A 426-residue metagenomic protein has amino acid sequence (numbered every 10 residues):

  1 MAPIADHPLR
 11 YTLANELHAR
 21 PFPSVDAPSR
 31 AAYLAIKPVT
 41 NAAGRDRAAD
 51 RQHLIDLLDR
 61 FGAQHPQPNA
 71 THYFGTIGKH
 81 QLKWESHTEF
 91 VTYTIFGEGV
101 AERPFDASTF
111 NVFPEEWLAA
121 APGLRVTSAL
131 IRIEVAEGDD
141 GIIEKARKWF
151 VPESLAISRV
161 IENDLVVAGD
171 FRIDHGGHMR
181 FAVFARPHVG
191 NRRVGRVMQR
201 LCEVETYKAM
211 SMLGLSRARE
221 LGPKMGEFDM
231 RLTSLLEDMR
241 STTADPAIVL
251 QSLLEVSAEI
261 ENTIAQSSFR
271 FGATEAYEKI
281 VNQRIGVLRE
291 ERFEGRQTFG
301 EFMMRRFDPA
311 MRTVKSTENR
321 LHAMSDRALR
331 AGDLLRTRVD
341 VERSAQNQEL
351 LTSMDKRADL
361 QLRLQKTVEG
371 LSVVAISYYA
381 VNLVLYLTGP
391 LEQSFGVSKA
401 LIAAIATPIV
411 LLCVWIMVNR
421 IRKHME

Functional and structural regions predicted by a protein language model:
M1-T127: N-terminal pre-transmembrane cytosolic regions of membrane proteins
R30-A32, E89-V91, G177-M179, R312 (+1 more regions): Structural beta-strand/beta-sheet cores of well-ordered domains, especially the beta-sheet scaffolds that support
F96-L254, A258: Extended alpha-helical interaction modules
A129, A156, I161, H188-V189 (+4 more regions): Cytosol-facing regions at membranes
I173-V189, A218-M225, D229, T263-L288 (+1 more regions): Short, positively charged
D245, S252-V381: Membrane-associated alpha-helical segments
D359-E426: Alpha-helical transmembrane anchor segments
